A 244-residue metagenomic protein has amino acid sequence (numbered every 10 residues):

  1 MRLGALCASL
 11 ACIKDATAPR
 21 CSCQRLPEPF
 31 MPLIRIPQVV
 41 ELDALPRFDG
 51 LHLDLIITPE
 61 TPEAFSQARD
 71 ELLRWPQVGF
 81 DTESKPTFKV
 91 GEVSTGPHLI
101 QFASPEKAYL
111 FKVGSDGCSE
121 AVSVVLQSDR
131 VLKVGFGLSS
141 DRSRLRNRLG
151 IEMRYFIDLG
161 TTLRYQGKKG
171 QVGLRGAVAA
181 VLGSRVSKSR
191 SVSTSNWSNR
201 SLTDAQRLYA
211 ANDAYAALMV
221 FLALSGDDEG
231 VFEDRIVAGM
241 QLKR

Functional and structural regions predicted by a protein language model:
G4-C7: Short, low-complexity, charge-dense intrinsically disordered segments
C12, R20-V78, L159, G226-I236 (+1 more regions): N-terminal accessory regions of nucleic-acid-interacting proteins
L53-P62, L73-Q77, F88-D204, Y209 (+2 more regions): Conserved DEDDh/DEDDy metal-dependent 3′-5′ exonuclease domain
E83-K85: A positional/architectural concept
A205-R244: Mixed-charge, glycine-rich, non-catalytic linkers/tails in nucleic-acid processing enzymes
